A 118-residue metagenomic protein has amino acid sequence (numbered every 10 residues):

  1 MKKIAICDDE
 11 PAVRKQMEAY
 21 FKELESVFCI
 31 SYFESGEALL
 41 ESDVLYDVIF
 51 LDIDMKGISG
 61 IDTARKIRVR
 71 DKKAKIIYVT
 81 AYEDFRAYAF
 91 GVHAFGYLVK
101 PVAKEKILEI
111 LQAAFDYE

Functional and structural regions predicted by a protein language model:
E10-S31: Two-component/phosphorelay signaling modules centered on CheY-like receiver
Y32-V48: Acidic, metal-coordinating helix/loop segments flanking the phosphotransfer/catalytic sites of two-component signaling
S35, S59-D62: Acidic catalytic/metal-coordinating carboxylates
D52: Active-site residues of response regulator receiver
K56: The feature encodes the CheY-like receiver
K73-E83: A short, hydrophobic beta-strand element within the central beta-sheet of small alpha/beta folds
V102-L111: C-terminal output helix
